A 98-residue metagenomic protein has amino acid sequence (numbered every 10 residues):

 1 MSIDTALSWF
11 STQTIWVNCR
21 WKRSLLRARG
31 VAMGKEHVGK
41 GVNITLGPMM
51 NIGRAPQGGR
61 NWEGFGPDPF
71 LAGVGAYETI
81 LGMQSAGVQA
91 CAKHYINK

Functional and structural regions predicted by a protein language model:
M1-K98: Glycoside hydrolase catalytic-domain context in secreted enzymes
